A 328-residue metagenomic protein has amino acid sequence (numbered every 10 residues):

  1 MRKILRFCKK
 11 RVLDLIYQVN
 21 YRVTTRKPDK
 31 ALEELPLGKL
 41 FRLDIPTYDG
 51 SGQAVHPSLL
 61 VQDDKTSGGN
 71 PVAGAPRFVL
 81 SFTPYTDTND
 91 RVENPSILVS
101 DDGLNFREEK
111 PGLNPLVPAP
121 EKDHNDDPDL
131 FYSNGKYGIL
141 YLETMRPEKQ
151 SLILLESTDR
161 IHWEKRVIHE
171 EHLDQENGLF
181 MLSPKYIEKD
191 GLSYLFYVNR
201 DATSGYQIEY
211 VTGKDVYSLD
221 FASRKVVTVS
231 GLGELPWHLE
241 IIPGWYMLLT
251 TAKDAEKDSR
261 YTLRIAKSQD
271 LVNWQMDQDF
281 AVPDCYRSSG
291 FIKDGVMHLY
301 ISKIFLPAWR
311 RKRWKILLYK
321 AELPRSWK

Functional and structural regions predicted by a protein language model:
R2-D123, F131-L182, I187-L235, E240-Y286 (+1 more regions): Beta-rich carbohydrate-recognition and catalytic domains
D127: A short mid-domain helix/strand-loop element embedded in enzyme catalytic domains that forms or borders the active-site
